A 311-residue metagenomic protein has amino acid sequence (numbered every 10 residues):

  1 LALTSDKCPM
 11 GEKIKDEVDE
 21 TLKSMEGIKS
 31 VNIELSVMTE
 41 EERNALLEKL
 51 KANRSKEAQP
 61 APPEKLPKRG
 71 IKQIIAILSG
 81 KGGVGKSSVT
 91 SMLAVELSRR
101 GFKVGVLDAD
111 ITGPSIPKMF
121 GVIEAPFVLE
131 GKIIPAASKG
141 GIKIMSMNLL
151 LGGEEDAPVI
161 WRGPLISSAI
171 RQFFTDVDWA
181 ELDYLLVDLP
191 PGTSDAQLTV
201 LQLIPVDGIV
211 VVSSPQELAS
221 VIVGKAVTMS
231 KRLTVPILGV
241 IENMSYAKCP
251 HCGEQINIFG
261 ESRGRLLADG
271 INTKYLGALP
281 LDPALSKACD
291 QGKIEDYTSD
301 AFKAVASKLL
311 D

Functional and structural regions predicted by a protein language model:
A2-L3, E12, M25, E34-P62 (+1 more regions): C-terminal lobe/tail of nucleotide-utilizing enzymes
E17-L35, I71: Short acidic amphipathic segments
L66-K72: Phosphate-binding P-loop
Q73-I111, V227: Walker A/P-loop phosphate-binding motif and the immediately C-terminal alpha-helix
L97-G163, S167-S168: Phosphate-binding loop that captures ATP/GTP phosphates
M145, I170, L189, A304 (+1 more regions): Glycine-rich phosphate-binding loops of nucleotide-dependent enzymes
L151-V200: Phosphate-binding/switch loop-helix module in NTP-utilizing enzymes
A180-V187, T193-S194, P205-A226: Conserved Switch II/interswitch segment of TRAFAC-class P-loop GTPases
